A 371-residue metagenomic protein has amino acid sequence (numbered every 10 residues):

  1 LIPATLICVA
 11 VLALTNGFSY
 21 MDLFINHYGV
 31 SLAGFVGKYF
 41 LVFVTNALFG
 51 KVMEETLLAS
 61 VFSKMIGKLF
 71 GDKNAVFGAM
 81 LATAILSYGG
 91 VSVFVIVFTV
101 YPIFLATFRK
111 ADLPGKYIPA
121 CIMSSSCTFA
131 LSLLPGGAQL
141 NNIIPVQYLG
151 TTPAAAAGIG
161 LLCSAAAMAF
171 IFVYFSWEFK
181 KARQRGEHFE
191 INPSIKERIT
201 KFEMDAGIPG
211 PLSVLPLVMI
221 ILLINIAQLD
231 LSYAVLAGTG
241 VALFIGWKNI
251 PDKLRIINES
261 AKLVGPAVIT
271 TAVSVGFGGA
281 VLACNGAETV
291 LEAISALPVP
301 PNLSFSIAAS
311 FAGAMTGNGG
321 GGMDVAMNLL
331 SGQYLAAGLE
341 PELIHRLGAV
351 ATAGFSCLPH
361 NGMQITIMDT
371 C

Functional and structural regions predicted by a protein language model:
P3, F24-S60, A84-I85, S232-Y233 (+3 more regions): Core transmembrane alpha-helical segments of multi-pass membrane transporters/permeases
T5-A13, F43-L48, A82-S87, S125-F129 (+5 more regions): Hydrophobic core segments of alpha-helical transmembrane domains in multi-pass membrane transport and ion-translocation
C8, Y148, G158-I256, T370-C371: Long, contiguous bundles of hydrophobic transmembrane helices that form the permeation core of multi-pass
A10-T15, V76-M80, S126-L131, N192-I199 (+2 more regions): Small-residue-rich segments of transmembrane alpha-helices in multi-pass membrane proteins, especially helix faces
F18, E54-L58, K68-D72, R109-K116 (+5 more regions): Juxtamembrane helix-boundary/capping and inter-helix hinge elements in multi-pass membrane proteins
A33-Y39, I66-L81, A111-I118, I208-P211 (+3 more regions): Membrane-interfacial loop-to-helix junctions in multi-pass transporters
V42-T45, L69-L105, A272, L297-A337 (+2 more regions): Hydrophobic alpha-helical transmembrane segments of multi-pass integral membrane proteins, predominantly secondary
T83-T99, K110-I159, S164, M168-F175 (+2 more regions): Alpha-helical transmembrane segments and, especially, the helix-loop junctions at the ends of these helices
